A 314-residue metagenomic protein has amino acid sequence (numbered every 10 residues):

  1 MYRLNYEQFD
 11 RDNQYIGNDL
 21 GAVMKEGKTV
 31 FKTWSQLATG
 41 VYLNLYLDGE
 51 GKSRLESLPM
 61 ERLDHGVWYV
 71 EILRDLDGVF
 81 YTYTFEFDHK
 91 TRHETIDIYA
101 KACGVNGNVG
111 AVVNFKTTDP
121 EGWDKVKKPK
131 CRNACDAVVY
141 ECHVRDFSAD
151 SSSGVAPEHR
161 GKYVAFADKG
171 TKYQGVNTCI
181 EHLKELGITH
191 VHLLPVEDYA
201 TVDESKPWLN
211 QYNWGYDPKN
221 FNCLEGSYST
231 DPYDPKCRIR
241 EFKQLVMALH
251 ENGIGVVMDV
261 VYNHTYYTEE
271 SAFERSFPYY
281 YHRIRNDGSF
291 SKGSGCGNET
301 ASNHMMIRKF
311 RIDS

Functional and structural regions predicted by a protein language model:
M1-E26, R54, R62-D168: The feature marks proteins involved in alpha-glucan
G27-K32: Structural beta-strand segments of beta-rich domains
W34, G49-E50: Intrinsic, low-complexity transcriptional activation domains
W34-G40, L76: Short proline/glycine-enriched turn/loop motifs at strand-loop junctions of beta-rich domains
Y42-N44, T84: Beta-strand signatures of extracellular beta-sandwich domains
E50-L58: Surface-exposed loop/edge segments in extracytoplasmic proteins
R145-S314: Substrate-binding/active-site clefts of carbohydrate-active enzymes
